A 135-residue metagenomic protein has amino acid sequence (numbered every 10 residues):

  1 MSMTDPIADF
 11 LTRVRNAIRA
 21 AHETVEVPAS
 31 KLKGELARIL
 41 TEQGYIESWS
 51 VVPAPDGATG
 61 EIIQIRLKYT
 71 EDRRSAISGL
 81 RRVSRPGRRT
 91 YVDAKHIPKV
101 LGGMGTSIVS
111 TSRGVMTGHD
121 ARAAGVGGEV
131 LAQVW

Functional and structural regions predicted by a protein language model:
M1-W135: Core subunits and conserved enzymes of cellular information-processing and envelope-translocation systems across
